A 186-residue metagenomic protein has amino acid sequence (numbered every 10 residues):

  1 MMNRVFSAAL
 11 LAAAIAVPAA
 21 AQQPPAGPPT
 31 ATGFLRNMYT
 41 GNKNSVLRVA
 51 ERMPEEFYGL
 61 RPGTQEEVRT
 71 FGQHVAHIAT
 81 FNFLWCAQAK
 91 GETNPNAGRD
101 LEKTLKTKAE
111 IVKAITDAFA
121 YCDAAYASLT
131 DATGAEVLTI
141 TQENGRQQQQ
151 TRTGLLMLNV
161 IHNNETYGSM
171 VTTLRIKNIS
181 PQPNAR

Functional and structural regions predicted by a protein language model:
M1-V5: Positively charged n-region of N-terminal signal peptides that target proteins for export
S7-P18: Bacterial N-terminal signal peptides
L11, R52, H77-T80, D117: Residues within well-ordered alpha-helical secondary structure of globular protein domains
Q22-T30: Cleaved targeting-peptide boundary
R36, T40-L47, Y58-D100, T139-R186: Short, contiguous alpha-helical
S45, V49-A50, C86, A118-Y121 (+1 more regions): Well-ordered alpha-helical scaffold segments within catalytic/enzyme domains
P54-Y58, K90, A127, D131-G134: Short, flexible helix-adjacent loops and helix caps
K103-I140, T151-N163: Acidic/histidine-rich alpha-helical segments that form the ligand environment of transition-metal centers
